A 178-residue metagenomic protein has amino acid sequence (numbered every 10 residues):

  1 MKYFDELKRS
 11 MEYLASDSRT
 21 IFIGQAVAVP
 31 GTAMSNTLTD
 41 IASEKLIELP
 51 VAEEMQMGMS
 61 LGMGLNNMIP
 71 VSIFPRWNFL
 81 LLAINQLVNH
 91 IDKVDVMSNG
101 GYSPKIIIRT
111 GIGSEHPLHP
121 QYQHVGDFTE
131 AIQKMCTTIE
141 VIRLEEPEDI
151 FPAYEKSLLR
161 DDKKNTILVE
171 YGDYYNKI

Functional and structural regions predicted by a protein language model:
M1-I178: Thiamine diphosphate
